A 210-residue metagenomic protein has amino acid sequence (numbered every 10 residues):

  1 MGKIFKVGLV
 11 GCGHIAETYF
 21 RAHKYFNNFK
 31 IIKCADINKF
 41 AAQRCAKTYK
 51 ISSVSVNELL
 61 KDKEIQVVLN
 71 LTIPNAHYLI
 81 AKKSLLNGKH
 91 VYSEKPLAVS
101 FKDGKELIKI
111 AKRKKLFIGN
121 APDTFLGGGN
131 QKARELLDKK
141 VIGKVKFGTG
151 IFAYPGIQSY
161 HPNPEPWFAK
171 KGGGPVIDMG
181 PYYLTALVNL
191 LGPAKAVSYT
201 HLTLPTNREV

Functional and structural regions predicted by a protein language model:
M1-Y49: N-terminal Rossmann-like dinucleotide-binding module
Y19, I51-I110: Beta-loop-alpha module in the N-terminal Rossmann-like domain of NAD(P)-dependent dehydrogenases, especially those
K33, Q66-V67, F147: Short, Asp-centered acidic motifs that coordinate Mg2+ and/or phosphate in catalytic or ligand-binding sites
A42, I80, L107, A133 (+1 more regions): Aromatic/hydrophobic pocket-lining residues that form π-stacking "cages" and hydrophobic walls in ligand
E106-D123, K144-F147: Rossmann-fold dehydrogenase core element
T124-L202: Predominantly a Rossmann-like dinucleotide-binding segment in NAD(P)-dependent oxidoreductases
H201-V210: Single conserved hydrophobic/aromatic residue that forms the stacking wall/gate of nucleotide- or nucleobase-binding
